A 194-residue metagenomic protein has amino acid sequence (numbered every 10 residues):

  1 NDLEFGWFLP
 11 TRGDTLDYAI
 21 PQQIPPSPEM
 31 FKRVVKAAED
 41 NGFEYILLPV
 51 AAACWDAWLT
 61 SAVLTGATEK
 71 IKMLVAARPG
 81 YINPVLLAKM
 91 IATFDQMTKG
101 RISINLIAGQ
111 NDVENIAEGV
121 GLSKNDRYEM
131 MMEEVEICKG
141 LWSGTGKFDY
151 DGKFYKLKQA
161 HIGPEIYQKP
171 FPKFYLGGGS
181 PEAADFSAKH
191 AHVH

Functional and structural regions predicted by a protein language model:
N1-T68, K169-P172: N-terminal beta1-alpha1-beta2 module of alpha/beta enzyme domains
D2-I24, G80-D149: Flexible, glycine-rich active-site loops centered on histidine and acidic residues that chelate a metal or position
L3-W7, I46-L48, K72-A77, I102-L106 (+2 more regions): Hydrophobic faces of well-ordered beta-strands that scaffold small-molecule active sites in alpha/beta enzyme cores
P10-R12, A51, A76-G80, I107-N111 (+2 more regions): Active-site beta-loop-alpha junctions enriched in small/polar residues
Q23-A38, L87-M90, G178-F186: Short, acidic/polar
K36-D40, A62-K70, I91, D95-I102 (+1 more regions): Acidic (Asp/Glu)-rich catalytic clusters
A37-F43, T68, I137-T145, K169 (+2 more regions): A structural motif corresponding to the C-terminal end of an alpha-helix and its immediate exit/capping segment
A57-A76, M130-I137: Alpha-helix-loop-beta-strand connector modules within alpha/beta enzyme cores
